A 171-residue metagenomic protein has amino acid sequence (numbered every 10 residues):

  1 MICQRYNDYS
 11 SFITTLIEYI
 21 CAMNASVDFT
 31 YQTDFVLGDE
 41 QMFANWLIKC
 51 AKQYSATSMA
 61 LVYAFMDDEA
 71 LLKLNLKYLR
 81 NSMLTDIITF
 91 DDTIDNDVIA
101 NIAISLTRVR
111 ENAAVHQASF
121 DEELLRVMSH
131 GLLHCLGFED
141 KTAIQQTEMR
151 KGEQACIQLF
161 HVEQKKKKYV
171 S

Functional and structural regions predicted by a protein language model:
I2-L124, C135-S171: An acidic/histidine-cluster motif and surrounding catalytic segment that typifies divalent-metal-assisted enzyme active
